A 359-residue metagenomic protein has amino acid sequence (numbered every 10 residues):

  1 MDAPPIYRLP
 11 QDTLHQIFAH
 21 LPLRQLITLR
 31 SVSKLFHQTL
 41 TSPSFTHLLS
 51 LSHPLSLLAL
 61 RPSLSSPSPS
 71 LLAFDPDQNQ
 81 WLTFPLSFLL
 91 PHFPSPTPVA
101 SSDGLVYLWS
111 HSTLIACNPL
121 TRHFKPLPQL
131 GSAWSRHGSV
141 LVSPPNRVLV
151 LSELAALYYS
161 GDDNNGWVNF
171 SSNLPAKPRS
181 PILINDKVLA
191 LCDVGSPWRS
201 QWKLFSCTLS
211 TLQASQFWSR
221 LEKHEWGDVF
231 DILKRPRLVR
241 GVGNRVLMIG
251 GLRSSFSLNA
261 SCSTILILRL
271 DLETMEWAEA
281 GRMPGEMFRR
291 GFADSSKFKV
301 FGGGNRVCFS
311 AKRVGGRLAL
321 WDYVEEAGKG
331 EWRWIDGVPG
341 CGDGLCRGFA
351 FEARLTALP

Functional and structural regions predicted by a protein language model:
D2-L82, S101-G104, M283-E286: Skp1-binding F-box subdomain of Cullin-RING ligase substrate receptors
P22-L26, K34, T41-F45, H111 (+6 more regions): Short amphipathic alpha-helices and their capping/turn residues within compact interaction modules
R24, P69, S112, N165 (+5 more regions): Repetitive beta-architecture junctions, highlighting loop-to-beta-strand starts across blade-like repeats
I27, H37-Q38, F124-K125, A190-L191 (+8 more regions): Eukaryotic short linear interaction motifs
S44-H47, L130-S132, V168, R282-A293: Short amphipathic alpha-helical segments with coiled-coil-like heptad repeat character
L58, Y158, W277: A residue-level signal for conserved active-site and pocket-lining positions in enzyme catalytic cores
F74, W81, P85-A260, I265: A sequence/structural signal of beta-propeller blade repeats
F256-P359: C-terminal closing repeat unit and adjoining cap/tail of repeat-based domains
